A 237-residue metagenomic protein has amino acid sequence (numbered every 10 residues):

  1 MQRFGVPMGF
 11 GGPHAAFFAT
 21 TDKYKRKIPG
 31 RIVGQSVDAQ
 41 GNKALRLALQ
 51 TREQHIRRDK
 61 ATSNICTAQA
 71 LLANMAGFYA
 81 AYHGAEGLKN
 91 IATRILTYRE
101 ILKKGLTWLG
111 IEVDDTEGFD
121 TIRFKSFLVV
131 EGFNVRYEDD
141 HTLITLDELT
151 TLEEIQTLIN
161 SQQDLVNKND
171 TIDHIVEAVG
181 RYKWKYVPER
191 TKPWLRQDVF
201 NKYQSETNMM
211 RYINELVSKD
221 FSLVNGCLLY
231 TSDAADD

Functional and structural regions predicted by a protein language model:
Q2-T116: Active-site C-terminal subdomain of aminotransferase-like
V6-M8, R26-I28, T145, L152-I155 (+3 more regions): Short helix/loop capping segments that flank catalytic or ligand/cofactor-binding pockets
G9, A16-A19, R46-A48, Y79 (+6 more regions): Structured core elements
T21, Q50, K125, D147 (+1 more regions): Structured loops at beta-to-helix junctions and adjacent beta-edge loops in soluble globular domains
Q40, E86-N160, I172-A178, M210 (+1 more regions): Conserved C-terminal alpha-helix-loop-beta "cap" of PLP-dependent enzymes that closes/shapes the active-site mouth
A73-Y82, L158, M209-I213, S232: Short, Φ-rich (hydrophobic/aromatic) sequence segments
L152-L228: Flexible inter-domain linker/hinge segments
Y230-D237: Conserved small/polar residues in nucleotide/adenosyl-binding loops
